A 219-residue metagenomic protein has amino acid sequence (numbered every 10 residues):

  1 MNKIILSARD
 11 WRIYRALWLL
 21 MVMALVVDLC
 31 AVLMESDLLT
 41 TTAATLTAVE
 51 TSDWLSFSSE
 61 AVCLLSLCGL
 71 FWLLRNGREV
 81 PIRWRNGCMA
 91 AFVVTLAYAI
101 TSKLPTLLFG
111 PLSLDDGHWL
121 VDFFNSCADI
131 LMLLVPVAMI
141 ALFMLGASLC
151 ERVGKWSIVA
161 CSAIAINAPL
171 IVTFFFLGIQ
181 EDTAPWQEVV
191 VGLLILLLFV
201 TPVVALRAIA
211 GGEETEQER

Functional and structural regions predicted by a protein language model:
M1-L73: N-terminal topogenic module of multi-pass integral membrane proteins
I5-R12, T40-T51, E79-R83, D116-S126 (+2 more regions): Juxtamembrane loop-transmembrane helix junctions in multi-pass integral membrane proteins, especially the extracellular
R15, L19-V22, I82-I100, S157-L170: Transmembrane alpha-helical segments of multi-pass membrane proteins
L25, K155, V159-R219: C-terminal transmembrane-bundle signature of multipass membrane proteins, characterized by strong activation on
D28, T51-L64, D122-P136, Q187-L198: Alpha-helical transmembrane segments of polytopic membrane proteins
V32-A43, S102-D116, V172-T183: Juxtamembrane "helix-exit" motif on the non-cytosolic side of transmembrane helices
S58-F92, V137-C150, P202, L206-I209: Internal transmembrane alpha-helix with an interfacial aromatic "cap," most often the third helix
A97-E151: Membrane-proximal helix-loop-helix units in multi-pass membrane proteins
